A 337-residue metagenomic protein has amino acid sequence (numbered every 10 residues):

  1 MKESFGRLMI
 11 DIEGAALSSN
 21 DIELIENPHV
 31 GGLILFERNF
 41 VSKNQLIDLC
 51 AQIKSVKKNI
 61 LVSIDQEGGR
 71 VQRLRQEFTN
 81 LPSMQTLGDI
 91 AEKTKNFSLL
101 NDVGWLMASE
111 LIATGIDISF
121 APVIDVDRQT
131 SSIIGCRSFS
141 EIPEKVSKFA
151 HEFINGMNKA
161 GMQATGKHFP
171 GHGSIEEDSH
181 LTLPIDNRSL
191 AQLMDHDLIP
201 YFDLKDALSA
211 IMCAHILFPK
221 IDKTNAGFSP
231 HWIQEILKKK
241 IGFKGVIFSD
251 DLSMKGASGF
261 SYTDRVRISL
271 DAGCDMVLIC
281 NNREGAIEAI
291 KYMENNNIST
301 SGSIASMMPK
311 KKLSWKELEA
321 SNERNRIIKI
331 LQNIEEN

Functional and structural regions predicted by a protein language model:
M1-V62, R70-F78, N337: N-terminal hydrophobic targeting/anchoring segments and the immediately downstream early-domain regions of hydrolases
I10, R38-I53, Q72, H151-N158 (+2 more regions): Second-shell residues forming the walls of enzyme active-site clefts
I12-N27, L99-E110, D195-Y201, S261-I268: Short, acidic/polar
V41-D48, A91-S109, E141-F149, A191-D195: Glycine-rich anion/phosphate-binding loops
K54-P82, L100-V126, I154-P170: Glycine-rich, aromatic-flanked loop segments that form ligand/cofactor-binding clefts across common enzyme folds
F78-T94, S140: A charged helix-plus-loop insertion that forms the helical arch/lid used to bind and gate nucleic-acid substrates
I118-E141, A164, F169-D186: Short glycine/serine-rich loop/turn segments
I298-S301, M308-N337: A short C-terminal boundary segment appended to hydrolase-like catalytic domains
